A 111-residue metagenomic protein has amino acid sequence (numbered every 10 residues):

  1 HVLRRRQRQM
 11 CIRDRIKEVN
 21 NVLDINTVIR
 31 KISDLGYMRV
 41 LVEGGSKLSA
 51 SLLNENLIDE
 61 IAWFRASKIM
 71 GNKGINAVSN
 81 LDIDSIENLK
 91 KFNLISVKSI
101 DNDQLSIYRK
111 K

Functional and structural regions predicted by a protein language model:
H1-I12: Single conserved hydrophobic/aromatic residue that forms the stacking wall/gate of nucleotide- or nucleobase-binding
R13-N21: Short acidic-hydrophobic, aromatic-tinged amphipathic segments that line or gate anion-handling sites
I25, R39-E43: Short glycine-rich phosphate-binding loop at a beta-alpha junction
K31-V40: Short beta-strand/loop segments at the ligand-binding rim of alpha/beta enzyme cores
S33, L53-N54: Non-catalytic positions within long, well-ordered alpha-helices that form the structural scaffold/packing of enzyme
V42, D59, Y108: Residue-level signal for inorganic ion chemistry
N54-F92: Flexible, gly/pro- and Lys/Arg-enriched active-site loops
L81-K111: Conserved histidine-centered catalytic loops in small-molecule metabolism enzymes
